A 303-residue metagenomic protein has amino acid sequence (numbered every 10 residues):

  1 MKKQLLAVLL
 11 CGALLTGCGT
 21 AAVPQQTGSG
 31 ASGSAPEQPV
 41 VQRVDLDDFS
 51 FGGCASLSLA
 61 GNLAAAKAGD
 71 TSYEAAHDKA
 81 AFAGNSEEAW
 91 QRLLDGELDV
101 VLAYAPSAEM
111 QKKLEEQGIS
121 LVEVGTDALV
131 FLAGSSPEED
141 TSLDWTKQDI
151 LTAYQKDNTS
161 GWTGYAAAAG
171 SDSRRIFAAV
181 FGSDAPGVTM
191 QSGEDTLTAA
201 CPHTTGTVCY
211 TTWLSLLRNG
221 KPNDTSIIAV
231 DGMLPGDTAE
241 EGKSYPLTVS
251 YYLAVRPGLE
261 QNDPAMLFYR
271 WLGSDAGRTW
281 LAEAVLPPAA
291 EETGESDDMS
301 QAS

Functional and structural regions predicted by a protein language model:
M1-L9: Positively charged n-region of N-terminal signal peptides that target proteins for export
L14-G17: C-terminal motif of bacterial Sec signal peptides marking the signal peptidase cleavage site
G19-D99, A103-E115, I119-S303: Exported/periplasmic ABC-transporter solute-binding proteins
